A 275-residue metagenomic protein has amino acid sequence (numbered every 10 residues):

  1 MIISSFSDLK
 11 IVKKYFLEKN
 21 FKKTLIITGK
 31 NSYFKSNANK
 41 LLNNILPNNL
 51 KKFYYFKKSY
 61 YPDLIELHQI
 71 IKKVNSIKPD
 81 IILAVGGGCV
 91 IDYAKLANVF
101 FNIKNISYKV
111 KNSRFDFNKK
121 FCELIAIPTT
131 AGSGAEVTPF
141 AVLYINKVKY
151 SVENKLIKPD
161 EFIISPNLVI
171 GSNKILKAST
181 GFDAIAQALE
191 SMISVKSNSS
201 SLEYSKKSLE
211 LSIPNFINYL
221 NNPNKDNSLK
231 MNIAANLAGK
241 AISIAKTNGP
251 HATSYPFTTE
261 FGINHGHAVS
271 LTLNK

Functional and structural regions predicted by a protein language model:
M1-I81: ATP/NTP phosphate-donor binding region
K14, K72, V99-I103, I244 (+2 more regions): Short, well-ordered alpha-helices that flank and scaffold nucleotide-derived cofactor binding pockets
L64-K72, S76-P166: Glycine/threonine-rich beta-strand-loop-alpha-helix active-site module that forms ligand/phosphate-binding
L96, F100-I103, S191, E260 (+1 more regions): Active-site catalytic microenvironments for nucleophilic, acid-base chemistry
F140-A245: Carboxylate- and glycine-rich phosphate/diphosphate-binding segment that chelates Mg2+/Mn2+
V142, H251-P256, T272: Re-entrant/interfacial helical elements at transmembrane boundaries that shape and gate the permeation pathway
T259-K275: Gly/Pro-rich interdomain helix-loop hinge
